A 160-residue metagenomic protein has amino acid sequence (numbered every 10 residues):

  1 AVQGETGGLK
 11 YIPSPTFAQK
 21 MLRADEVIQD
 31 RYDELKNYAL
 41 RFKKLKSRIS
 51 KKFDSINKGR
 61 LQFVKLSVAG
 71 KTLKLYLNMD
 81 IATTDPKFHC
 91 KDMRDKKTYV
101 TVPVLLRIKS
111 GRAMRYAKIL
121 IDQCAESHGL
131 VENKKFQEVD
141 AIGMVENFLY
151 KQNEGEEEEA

Functional and structural regions predicted by a protein language model:
V2-A24: A short, surface-exposed helix-loop junction/capping segment
V2-K10, K44-D54, N153-E154: Short N-terminal helix-initiation segments at or just after the protein's N-terminus
F17-V27, P103-S110: Short histidine-centered catalytic/ligand-binding loop motif
D25-K44: Amphipathic alpha-helical segments
S47-V104: Short, conserved beta-strand/beta-arch hydrophobic-aromatic motifs that form part of recognition grooves or interface
K97-E156: Well-ordered alpha/beta subsegment
E158-A160: Short acidic DE-rich linear segments
